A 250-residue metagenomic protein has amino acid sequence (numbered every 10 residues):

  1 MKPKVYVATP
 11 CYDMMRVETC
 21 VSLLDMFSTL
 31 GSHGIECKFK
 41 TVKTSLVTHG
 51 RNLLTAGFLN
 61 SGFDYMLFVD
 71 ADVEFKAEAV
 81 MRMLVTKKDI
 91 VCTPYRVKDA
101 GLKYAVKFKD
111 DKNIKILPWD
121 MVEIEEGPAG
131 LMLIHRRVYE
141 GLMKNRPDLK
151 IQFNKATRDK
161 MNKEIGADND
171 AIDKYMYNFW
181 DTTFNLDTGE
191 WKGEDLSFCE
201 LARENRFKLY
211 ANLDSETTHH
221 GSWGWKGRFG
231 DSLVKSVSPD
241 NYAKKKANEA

Functional and structural regions predicted by a protein language model:
M1, D148-A250: C-terminal catalytic/acceptor-binding lobe
M1-S45, H49: N-proximal low-complexity "stem/linker" segments adjacent to membrane-targeting elements
K2, S61-D64, K88: Active-site acidic short loop of glycosyltransferases
E36, D72, D89, K208-Y210 (+1 more regions): Residue-level detector of anion-binding/catalytic polar loops
T41-K43, P94, L213: Residue-level recognition of beta-strand->loop/alpha-helix junctions
N52-Y65: Active-site nucleotide-sugar/metal-binding loop of Leloir-type enzymes
T55, K76-T182: Conserved catalytic core of nucleotide-sugar-dependent glycosyltransferases
G62-E74: Short beta-strand-to-loop acidic/aromatic patch adjacent to the donor-nucleotide binding site
